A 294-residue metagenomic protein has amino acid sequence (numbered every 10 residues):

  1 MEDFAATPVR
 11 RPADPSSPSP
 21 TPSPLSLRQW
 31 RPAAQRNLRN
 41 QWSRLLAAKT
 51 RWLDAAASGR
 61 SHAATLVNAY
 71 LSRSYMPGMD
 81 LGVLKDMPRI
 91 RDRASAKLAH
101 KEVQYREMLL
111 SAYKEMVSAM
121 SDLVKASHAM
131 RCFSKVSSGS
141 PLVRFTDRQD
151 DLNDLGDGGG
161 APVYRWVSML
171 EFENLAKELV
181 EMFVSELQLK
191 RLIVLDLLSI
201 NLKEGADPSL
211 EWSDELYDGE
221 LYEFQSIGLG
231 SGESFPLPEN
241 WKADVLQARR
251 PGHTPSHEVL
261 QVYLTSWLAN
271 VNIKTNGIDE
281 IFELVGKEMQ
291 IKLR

Functional and structural regions predicted by a protein language model:
M1-R44: N-terminal coiled-coil dimerization/initiation module
P8-V9, R89, Q188: Intrinsically disordered, low-complexity sequence elements enriched in Ser/Thr/Gly/Pro
A13-D14, A63, A94, I193: Sequence-pattern detector for short linear motifs and compositional/periodic biases rather than a specific fold
P22-R39, L53, A57-E178: Extended, amphipathic alpha-helical coiled-coil scaffold segments used for oligomerization/tethering in eukaryotic
S43, A47-N68, M182-Q188, V194-L198: Alpha-helical coiled-coil
C132-R294: Charged, alpha-helical coiled-coil and adjacent rod-like segments in eukaryotic scaffold subunits that mediate
